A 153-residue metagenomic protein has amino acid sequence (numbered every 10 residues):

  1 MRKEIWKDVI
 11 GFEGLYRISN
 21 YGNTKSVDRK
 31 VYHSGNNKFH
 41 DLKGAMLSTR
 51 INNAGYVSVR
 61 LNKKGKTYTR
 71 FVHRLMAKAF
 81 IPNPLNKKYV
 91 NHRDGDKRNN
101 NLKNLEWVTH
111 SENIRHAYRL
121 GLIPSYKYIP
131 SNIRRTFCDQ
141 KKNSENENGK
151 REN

Functional and structural regions predicted by a protein language model:
M1-V90, D94-K150: Conserved recognition-core residues within compact binding domains
N153: DNA-recognition alpha helix
